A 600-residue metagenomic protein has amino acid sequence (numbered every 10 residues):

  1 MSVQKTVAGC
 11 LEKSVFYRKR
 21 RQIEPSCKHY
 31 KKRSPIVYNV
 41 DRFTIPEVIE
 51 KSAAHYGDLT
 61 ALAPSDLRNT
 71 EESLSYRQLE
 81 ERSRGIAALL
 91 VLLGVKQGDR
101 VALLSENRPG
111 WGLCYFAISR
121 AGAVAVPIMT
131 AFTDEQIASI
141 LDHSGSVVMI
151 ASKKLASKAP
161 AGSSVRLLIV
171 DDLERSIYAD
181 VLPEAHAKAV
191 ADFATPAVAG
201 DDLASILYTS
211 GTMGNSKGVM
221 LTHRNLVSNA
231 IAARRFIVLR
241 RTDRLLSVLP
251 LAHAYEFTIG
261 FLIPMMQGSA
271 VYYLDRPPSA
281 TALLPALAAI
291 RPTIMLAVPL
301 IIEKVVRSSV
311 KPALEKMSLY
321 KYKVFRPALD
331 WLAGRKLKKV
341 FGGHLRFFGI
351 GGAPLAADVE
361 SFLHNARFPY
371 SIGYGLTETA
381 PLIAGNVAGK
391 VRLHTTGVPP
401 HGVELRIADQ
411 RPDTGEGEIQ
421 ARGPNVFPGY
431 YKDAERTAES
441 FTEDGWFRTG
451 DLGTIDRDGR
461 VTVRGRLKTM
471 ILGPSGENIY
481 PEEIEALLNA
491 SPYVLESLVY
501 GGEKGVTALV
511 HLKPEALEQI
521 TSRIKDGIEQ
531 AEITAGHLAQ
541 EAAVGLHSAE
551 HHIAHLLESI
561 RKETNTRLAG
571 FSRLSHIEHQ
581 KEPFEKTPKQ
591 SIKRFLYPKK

Functional and structural regions predicted by a protein language model:
C10, F16-K19, V48-E50, L92-L93 (+3 more regions): Structural core segment of the AMP-binding/adenylate-forming
G57-T60, A187-Y208, N215, V238-R244: Conserved pre-ATP/AMP-binding loop-to-beta segment of ANL
D58-R108, G112-F116, T133-A138, H223: Conserved AMP-binding/adenylate-forming core of the ANL superfamily
R68, A156-G200, S309-K336: ANL superfamily adenylate-forming
S73-R77, A204-A230: Conserved AMP-binding A3 loop
L104, D413-G473, A490: Conserved ATP-binding/catalytic segment of the ANL
V227-R244, L251-R335, H344, P369: Conserved AMP-binding/adenylation subdomain of ANL enzymes
I471, K504, E558-K600: Conserved C-terminal "lid"/linker of ANL adenylate-forming enzymes
